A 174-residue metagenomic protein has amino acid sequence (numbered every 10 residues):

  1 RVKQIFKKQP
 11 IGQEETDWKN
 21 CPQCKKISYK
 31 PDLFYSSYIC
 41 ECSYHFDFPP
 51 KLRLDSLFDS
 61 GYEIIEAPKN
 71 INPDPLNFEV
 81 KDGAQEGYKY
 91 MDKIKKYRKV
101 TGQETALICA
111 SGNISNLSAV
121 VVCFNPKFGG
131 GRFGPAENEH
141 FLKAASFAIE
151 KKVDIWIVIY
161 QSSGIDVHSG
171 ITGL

Functional and structural regions predicted by a protein language model:
R1-L174: Terminal-region recognition feature
